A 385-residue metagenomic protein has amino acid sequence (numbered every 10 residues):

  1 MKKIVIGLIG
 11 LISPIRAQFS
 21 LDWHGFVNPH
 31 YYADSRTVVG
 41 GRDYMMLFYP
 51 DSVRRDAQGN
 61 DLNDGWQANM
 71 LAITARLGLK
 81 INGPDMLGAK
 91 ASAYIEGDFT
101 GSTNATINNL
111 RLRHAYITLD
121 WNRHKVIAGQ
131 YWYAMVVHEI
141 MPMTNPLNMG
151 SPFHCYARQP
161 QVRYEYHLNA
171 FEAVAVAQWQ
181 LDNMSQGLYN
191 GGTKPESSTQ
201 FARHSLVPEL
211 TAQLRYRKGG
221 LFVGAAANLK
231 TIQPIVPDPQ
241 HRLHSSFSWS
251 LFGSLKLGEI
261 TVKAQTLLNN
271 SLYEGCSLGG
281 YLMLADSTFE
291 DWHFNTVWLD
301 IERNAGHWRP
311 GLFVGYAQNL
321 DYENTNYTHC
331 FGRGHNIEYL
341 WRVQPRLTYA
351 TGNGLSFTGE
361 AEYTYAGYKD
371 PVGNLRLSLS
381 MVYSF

Functional and structural regions predicted by a protein language model:
I4-I12: Sec-dependent N-terminal signal peptides
S13-A17: Sec/Tat signal peptide C-region and signal peptidase I cleavage site
F19-G41, V53-R55, G59-N183, L206-V207 (+4 more regions): Outer membrane beta-barrel
R42-R55, L284-D286: Surface-exposed loop/turn segments flanking beta-strands in extracellular/periplasmic regions
W66-N69, N104-N109, M149-Y156, Q200-L206 (+5 more regions): Replace "Gram-negative outer membrane beta-barrel proteins" with "bacterial and organellar outer membrane beta-barrel
P84, D98-N104, Y131-V137, P142-L147 (+8 more regions): Sequence/structural signature of outer-membrane beta-barrel proteins
R217-I337: Detector for outer-membrane/organellar transmembrane beta-barrel domains, recognizing the amphipathic beta-strand
G373-F385: Outer-membrane beta-barrel "beta-signal"
